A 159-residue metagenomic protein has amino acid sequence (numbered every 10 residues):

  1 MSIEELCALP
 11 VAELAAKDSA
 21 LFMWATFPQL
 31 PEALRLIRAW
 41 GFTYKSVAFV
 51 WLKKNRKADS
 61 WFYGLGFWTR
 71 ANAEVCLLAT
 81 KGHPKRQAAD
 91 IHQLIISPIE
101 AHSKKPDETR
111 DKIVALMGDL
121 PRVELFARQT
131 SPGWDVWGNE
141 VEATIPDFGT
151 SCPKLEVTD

Functional and structural regions predicted by a protein language model:
M1-D159: Class I S-adenosyl-L-methionine-dependent methyltransferase catalytic core
